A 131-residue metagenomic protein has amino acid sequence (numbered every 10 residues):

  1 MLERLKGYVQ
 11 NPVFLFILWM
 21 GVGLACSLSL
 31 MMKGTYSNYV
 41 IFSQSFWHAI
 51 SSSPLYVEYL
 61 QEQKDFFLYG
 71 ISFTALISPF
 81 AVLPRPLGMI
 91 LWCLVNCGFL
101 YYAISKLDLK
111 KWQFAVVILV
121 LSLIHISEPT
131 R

Functional and structural regions predicted by a protein language model:
L2-G7, R131: Hydrophobic alpha-helical segments of polytopic membrane proteins
L5-I104, D108: TM-lumen/periplasm interface segments of multi-pass membrane proteins, especially the first transmembrane helix
W112-L123: Transmembrane and membrane-interface helices of multi-pass, inner-membrane envelope-modifying transferases
S122-R131: Residue-level detector of conserved catalytic or cofactor/ligand-binding positions in enzyme active sites
